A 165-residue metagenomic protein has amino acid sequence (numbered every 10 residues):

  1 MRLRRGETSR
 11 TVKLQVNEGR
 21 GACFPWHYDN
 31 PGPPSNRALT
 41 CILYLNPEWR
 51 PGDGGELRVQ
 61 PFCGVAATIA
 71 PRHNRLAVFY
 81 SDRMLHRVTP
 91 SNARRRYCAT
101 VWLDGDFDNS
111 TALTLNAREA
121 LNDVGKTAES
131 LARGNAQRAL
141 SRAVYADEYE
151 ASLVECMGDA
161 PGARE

Functional and structural regions predicted by a protein language model:
M1-K13: Signature of the catalytic double-stranded beta-helix
M1-R4, G21, P161-G162: Glycine-centered secondary-structure boundary/capping sites
L3, V16-E18, P51-G52, P61: Generic detector of intrinsically disordered, low-complexity, polar/charged segments
E7-S9, G19-C23, N36-A38, G52: Short connector loops at helix/strand junctions that flank enzyme active sites, especially segments positioning acidic
K13-Q15, L57-R58: Aromatic-rich beta-strand patches that line glycan-recognition/binding surfaces of extracellular proteins
L14-P34: Conserved short histidine dyad/triad with adjacent acidic residue
G32, R37, N46-R164: Catalytic core of Fe(II)/2-oxoglutarate
T40-I42: Eukaryotic charged/polar low-complexity linker/IDR segments
